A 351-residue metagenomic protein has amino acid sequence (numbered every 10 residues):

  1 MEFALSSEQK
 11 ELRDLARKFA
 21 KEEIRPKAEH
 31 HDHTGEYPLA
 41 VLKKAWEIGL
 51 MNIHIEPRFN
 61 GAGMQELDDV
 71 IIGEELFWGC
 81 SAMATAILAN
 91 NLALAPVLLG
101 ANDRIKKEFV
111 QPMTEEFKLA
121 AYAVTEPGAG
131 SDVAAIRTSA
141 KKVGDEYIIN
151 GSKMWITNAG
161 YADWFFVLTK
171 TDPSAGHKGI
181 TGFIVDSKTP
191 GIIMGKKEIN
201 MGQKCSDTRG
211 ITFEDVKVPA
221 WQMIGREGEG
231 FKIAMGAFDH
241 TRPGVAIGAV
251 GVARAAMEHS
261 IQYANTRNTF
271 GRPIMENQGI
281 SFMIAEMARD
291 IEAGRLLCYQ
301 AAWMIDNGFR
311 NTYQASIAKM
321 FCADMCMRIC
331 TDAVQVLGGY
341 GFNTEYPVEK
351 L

Functional and structural regions predicted by a protein language model:
M1-M83, L88, G100-I105, P112 (+6 more regions): Alpha-helical interface subdomain recognition
M64-Q65, D132-A134, N158-A162, G176-G179 (+2 more regions): Short glycine/proline-enriched turns and hinge-like loops at secondary-structure junctions
A86-I87, M113, G128-S131, W155-N158 (+2 more regions): Short Gly/Pro-enriched turn/cap motifs at secondary-structure boundaries
A89-L94: Well-ordered alpha-helical segments within folded domains of soluble proteins
L98-A101, K141, V167-T171, I184-D186 (+2 more regions): Short beta-strand-to-turn element immediately C-terminal to the catalytic PLP-Schiff-base lysine in fold type I
E116-V124: A short, Trp-centered hydrophobic/proline-enriched beta-strand micro-motif
A135-R137, K188-P219: Flexible, small-/acidic-enriched active-site or ligand-binding loops
E146-M194: A short core secondary-structure module
